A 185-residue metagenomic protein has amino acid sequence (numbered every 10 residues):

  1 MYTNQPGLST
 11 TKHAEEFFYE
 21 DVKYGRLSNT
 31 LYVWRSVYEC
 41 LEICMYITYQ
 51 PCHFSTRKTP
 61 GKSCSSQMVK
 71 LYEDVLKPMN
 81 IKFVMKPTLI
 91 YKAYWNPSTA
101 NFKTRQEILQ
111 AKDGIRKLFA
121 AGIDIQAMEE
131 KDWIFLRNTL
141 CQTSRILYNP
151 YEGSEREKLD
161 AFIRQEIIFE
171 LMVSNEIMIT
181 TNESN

Functional and structural regions predicted by a protein language model:
M1-N185: Zinc-dependent deaminase catalytic domain
